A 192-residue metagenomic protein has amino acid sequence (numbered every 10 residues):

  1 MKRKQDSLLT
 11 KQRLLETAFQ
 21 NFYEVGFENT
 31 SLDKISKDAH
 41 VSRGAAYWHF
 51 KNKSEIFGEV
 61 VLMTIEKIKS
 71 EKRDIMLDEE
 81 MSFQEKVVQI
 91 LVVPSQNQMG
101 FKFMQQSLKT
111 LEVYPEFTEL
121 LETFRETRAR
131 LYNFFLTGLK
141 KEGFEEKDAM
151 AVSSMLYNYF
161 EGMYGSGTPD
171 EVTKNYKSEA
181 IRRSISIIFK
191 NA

Functional and structural regions predicted by a protein language model:
M1-V25, N29-V41, E55: Basic, helix-initiating cap at the start of DNA-binding domains
T17, N21, V93, N158-S166: Amphipathic alpha-helical interface segments
A39-F50: Short hydrophobic/aromatic patch on the recognition helix
G58-T64: Alpha-helical DNA-contacting segments of helix-turn-helix folds
E59, R73-G100, E146, S153-L156: Hydrophobic alpha-helical connector segments
V92-L136, G165: Short secondary-structure transition hinges
Q106-K109, L121, R125, L139-I185: Hydrophobic/aromatic-rich alpha-helical bundle segments in the mid-to-C-terminal region
